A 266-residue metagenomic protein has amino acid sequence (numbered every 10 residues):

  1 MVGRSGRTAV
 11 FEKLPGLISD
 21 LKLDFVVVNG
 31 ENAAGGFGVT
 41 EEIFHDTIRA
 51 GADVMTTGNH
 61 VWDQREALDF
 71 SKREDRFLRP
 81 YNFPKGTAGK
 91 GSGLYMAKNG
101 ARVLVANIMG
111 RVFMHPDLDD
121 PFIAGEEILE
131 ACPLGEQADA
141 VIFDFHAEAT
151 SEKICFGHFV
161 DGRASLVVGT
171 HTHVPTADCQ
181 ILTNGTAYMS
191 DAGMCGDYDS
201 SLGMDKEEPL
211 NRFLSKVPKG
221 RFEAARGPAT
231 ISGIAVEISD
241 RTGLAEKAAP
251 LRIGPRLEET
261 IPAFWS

Functional and structural regions predicted by a protein language model:
M1-S266: Acidic, metal/ion-coordinating pockets
